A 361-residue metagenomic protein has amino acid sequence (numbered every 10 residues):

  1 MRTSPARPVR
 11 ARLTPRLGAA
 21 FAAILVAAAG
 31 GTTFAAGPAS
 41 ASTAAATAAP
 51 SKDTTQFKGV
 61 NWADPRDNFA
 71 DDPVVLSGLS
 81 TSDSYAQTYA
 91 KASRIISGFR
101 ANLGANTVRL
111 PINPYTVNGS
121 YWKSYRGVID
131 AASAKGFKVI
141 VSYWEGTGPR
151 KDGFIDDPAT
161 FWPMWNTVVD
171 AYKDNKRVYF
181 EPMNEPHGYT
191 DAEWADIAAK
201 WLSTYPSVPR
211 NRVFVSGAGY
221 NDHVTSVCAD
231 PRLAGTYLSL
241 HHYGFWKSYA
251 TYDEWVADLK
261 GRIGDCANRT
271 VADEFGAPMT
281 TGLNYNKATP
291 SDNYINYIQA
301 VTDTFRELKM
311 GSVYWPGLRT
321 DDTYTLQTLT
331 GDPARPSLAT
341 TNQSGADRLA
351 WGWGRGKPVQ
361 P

Functional and structural regions predicted by a protein language model:
M1-S42: Secretory targeting and sorting signals
L17, V26-A27, A36-T107: N-terminal carbohydrate-binding accessory modules
A45-S51, I95-A101, V128-D130, T225-C228 (+1 more regions): Short amphipathic alpha-helices and their capping/turn segments at secondary-structure boundaries
P73-Y89, P158-N166, D170, D174-Y179 (+3 more regions): Extracellular glycoside hydrolase catalytic/binding regions
A92-T147, P158-F161, L202-R210, A288-L308: Aromatic-lined substrate-binding rim segments of carbohydrate-active enzymes
T116-N118, T147-R150, Y189, M279-G282: Short, solvent-exposed loop/turn segments at secondary-structure junctions
W144-R150, E181-E185: Short linear capping/connector segments at secondary-structure termini
F154: Short acidic-hydrophobic catalytic motif
